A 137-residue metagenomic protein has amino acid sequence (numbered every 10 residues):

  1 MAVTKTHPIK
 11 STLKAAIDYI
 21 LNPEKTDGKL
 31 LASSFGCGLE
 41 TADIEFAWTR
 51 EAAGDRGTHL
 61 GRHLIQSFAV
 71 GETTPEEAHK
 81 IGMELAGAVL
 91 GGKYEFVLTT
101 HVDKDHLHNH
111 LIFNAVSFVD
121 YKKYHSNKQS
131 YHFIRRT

Functional and structural regions predicted by a protein language model:
M1-T137: N-terminal nicking endonuclease/strand-transfer module with a His-rich metal-binding environment and a catalytic Tyr
